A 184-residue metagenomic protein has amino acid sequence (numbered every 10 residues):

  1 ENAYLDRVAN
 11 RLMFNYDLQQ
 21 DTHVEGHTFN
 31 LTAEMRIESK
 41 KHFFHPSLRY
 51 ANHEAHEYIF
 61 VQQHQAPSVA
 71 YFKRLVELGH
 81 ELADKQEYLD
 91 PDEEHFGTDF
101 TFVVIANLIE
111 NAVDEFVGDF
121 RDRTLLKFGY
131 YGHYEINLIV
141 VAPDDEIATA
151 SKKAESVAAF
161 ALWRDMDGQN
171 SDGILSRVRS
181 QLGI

Functional and structural regions predicted by a protein language model:
E1-A66: N-terminal, charge-rich interaction modules
F14, E81-L89, F96-T98, F120-N137: Structural alpha-beta junctions
G26, N30-M35, S68, F72 (+4 more regions): The transition from N-terminal targeting/processing segments to the mature protein
R49-N52, L89-E94: Short, flexible, solvent-exposed loop/turn segments with mixed acidic/basic and small polar residues
H56-Y88: A broadly used, surface-exposed interaction patch
K73-L78, D114-R121: "Short basic amphipathic alpha-helical interaction patches in structured regions
P91-V117: Nucleic-acid nuclease catalytic cores
G118-L182: Charged, structured surface patches that assemble and position nucleic-acid processing machinery
